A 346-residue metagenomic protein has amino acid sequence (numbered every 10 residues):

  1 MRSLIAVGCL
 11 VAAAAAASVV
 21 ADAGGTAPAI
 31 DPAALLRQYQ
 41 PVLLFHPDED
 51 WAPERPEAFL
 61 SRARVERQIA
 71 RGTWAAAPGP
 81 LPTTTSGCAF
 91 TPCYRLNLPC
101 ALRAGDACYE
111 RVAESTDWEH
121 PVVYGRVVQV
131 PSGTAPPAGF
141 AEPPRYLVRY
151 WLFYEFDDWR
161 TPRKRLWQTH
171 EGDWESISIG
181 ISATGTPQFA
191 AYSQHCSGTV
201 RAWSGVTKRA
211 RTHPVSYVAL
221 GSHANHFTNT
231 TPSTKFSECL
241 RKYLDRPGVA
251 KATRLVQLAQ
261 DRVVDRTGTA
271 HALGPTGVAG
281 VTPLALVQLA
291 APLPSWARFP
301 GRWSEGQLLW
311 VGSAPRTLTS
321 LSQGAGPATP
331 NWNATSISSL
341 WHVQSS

Functional and structural regions predicted by a protein language model:
M1-A23: Secretory targeting and sorting signals
G24-D173, G185-S346: A domain-level signal for the mature, folded cores of soluble proteins
G180-T184: Short beta-strand micro-motifs enriched in acidic
